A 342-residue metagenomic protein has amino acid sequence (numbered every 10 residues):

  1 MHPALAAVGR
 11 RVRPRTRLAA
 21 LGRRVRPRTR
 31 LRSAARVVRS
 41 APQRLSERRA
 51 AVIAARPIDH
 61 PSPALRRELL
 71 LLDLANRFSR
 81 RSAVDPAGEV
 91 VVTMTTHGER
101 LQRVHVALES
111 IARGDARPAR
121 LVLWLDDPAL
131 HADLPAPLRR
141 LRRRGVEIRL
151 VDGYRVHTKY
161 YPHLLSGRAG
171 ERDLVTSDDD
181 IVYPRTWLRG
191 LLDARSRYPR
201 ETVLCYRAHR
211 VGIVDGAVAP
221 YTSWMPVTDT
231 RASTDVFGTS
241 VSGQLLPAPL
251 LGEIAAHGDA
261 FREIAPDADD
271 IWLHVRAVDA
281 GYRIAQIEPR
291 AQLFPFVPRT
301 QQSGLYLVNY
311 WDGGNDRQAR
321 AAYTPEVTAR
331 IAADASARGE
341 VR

Functional and structural regions predicted by a protein language model:
M1-D59: Boundary detector for helix-to-coil junctions that initiate low-complexity/charged tails
A35-D73, D85-A87, A260-R342: C-terminal catalytic/acceptor-binding lobe
G88-M94, I111, A119-W124, L174 (+1 more regions): Hydrophobic targeting segments
M94-V106: Active-site beta-to-alpha loop of glycosyltransferases that engages the nucleotide-sugar donor
L108-A119, R140: Short, acidic, metal-binding catalytic loop of nucleotide-sugar glycosyltransferases
W124-R172: Active-site-proximal specificity loops/subdomain of glycosyltransferases
E171-V182: Short beta-strand-to-loop acidic/aromatic patch adjacent to the donor-nucleotide binding site
V182-G258: Conserved catalytic core of nucleotide-sugar-dependent glycosyltransferases
